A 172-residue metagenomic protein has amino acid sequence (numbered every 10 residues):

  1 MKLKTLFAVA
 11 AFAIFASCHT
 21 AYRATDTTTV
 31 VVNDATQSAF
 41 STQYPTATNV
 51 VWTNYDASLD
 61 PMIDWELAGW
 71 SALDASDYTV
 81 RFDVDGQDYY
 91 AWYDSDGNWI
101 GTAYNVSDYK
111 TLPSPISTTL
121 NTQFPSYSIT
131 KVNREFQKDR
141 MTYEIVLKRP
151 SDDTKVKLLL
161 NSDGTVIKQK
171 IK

Functional and structural regions predicted by a protein language model:
M1-T27, F40: Bacterial Sec-dependent N-terminal signal peptides
H19-T36, G86, Y90, Y104-S107: N-terminal trafficking/processing presequences and adjacent post-cleavage segments of proteins routed to secretion
T29-D56: Start-of-domain marker
F40, S76-V80, I116, L120: Short, structured motif recognition centered on aromatic/hydrophobic residues
T48-A91, E135-L158: Exposed beta-strand-loop-beta-strand "reactive/processing" segments of non-cytosolic proteins
V84, K168-K172: Beta-turn initiation residues at beta-strand->coil junctions
Y89-G101, V156-Q169: A short, surface-exposed beta-strand/turn
A91-T130: Long, charged/polar, surface-exposed segments that mediate recognition or autoinhibition
